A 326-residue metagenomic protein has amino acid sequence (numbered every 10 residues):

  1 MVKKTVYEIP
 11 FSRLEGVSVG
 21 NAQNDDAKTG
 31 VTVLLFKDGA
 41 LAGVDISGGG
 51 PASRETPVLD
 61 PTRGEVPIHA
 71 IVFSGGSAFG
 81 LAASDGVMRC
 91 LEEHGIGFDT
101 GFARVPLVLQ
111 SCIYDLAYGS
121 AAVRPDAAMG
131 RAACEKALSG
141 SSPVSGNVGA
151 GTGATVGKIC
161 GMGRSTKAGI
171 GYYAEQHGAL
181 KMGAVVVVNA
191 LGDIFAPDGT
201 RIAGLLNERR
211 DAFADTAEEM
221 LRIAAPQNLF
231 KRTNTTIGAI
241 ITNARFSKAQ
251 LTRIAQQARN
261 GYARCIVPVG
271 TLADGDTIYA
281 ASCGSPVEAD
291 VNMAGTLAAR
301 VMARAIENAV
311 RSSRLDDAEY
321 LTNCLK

Functional and structural regions predicted by a protein language model:
V2-A78, A82, E93-K326: A structural signal for small-residue-enriched, beta-sheet-centric alpha/beta enzyme cores and oligomeric scaffold folds
R89-L91: Active-site-adjacent structural elements in enzyme catalytic domains
